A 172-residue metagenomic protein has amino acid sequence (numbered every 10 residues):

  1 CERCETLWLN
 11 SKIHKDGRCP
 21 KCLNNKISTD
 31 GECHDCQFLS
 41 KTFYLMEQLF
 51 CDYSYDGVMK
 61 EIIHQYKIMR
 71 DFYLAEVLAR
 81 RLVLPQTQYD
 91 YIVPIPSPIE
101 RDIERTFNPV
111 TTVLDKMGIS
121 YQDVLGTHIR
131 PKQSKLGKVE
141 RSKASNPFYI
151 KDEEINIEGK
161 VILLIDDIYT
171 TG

Functional and structural regions predicted by a protein language model:
C1-T29, C36: N-terminal cysteine/histidine-rich coordination modules
K21, N25, T29-Y91, P98-F107 (+4 more regions): Active-site-facing substrate-recognition patch
P96-S97, I168: Short loop or secondary-structure boundary microenvironments that flank and position key functional residues
L164-G172: A phosphate-binding catalytic loop at a beta-strand-loop-alpha-helix junction that coordinates phosphoryl groups
